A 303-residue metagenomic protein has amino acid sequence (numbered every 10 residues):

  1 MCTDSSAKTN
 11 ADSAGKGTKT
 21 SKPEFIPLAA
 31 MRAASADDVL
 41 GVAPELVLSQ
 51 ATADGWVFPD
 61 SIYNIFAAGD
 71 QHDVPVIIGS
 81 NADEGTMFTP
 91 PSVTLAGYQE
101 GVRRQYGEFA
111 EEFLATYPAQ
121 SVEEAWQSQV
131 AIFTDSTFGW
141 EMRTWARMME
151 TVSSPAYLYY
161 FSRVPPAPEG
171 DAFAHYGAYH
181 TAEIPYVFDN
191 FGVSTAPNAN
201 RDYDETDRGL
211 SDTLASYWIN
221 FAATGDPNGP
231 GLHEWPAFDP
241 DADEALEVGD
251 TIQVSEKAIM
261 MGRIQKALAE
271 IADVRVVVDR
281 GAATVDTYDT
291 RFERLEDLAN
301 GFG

Functional and structural regions predicted by a protein language model:
S6, N10-S13, L28-S35, T52 (+4 more regions): Residue-level detector of intrinsically disordered, flexible termini and proteolytic processing junctions
S6-K8, A131, V285, E293: Short linear motifs centered on Gly/Pro in flexible linkers and helix caps
K8-T206, Y217: Substrate-gating cap/lid region and adjacent catalytic-acid/histidine neighborhood within extracellular/lumenal
W140-R143, R147-G303: Mobile gating loops/cap/lid regions near enzyme active sites that modulate substrate access
